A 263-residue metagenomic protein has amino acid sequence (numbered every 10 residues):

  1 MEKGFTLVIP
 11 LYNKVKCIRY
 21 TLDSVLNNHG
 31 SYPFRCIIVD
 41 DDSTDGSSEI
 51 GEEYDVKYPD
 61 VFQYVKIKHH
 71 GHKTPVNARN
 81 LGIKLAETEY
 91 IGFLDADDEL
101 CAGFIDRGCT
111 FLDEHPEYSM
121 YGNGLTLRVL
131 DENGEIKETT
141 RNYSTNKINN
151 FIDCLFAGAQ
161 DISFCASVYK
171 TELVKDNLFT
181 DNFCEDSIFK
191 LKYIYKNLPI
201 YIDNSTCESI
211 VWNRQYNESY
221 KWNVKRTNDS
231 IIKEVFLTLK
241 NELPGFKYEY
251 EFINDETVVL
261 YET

Functional and structural regions predicted by a protein language model:
K14-N27: Short, well-formed alpha-helical segments that are part of the catalytic scaffolds of diverse glycosyltransferases
S24, D40-I50, D95: A conserved acidic beta->alpha catalytic loop
P33-D42, Q63-K68, A96: Short beta-strand/loop segment that forms part of the nucleotide-sugar
K68-A86: Glycine-rich, basic loop-to-helix element that forms the pyrophosphate-binding segment of sugar-nucleotide handling
H69, G124, E138-A159: Short, flexible, basic/aromatic active-site loop/helix in glycosyltransferases
I91: Short aromatic/hydrophobic "clamp" motif used to bind/position activated sugar donors
G103-K137: Conserved donor NDP-sugar-binding/catalytic core segment of glycosyltransferases
K147-N228: Conserved nucleotide-sugar donor-binding catalytic segment
